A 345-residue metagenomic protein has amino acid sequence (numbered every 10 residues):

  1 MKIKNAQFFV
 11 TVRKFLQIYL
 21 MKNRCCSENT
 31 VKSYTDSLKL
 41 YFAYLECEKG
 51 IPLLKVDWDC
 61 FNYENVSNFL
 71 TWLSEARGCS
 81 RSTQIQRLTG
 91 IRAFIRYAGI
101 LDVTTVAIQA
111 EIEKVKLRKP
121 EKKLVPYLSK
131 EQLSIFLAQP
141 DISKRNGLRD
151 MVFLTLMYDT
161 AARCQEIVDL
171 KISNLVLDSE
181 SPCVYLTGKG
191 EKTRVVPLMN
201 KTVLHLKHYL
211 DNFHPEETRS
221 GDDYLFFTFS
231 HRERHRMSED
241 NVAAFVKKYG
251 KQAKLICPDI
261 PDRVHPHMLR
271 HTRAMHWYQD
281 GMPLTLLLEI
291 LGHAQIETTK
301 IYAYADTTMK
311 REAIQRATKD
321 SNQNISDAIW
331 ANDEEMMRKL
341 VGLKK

Functional and structural regions predicted by a protein language model:
M1-K345: Conserved catalytic core of the tyrosine transesterase superfamily
